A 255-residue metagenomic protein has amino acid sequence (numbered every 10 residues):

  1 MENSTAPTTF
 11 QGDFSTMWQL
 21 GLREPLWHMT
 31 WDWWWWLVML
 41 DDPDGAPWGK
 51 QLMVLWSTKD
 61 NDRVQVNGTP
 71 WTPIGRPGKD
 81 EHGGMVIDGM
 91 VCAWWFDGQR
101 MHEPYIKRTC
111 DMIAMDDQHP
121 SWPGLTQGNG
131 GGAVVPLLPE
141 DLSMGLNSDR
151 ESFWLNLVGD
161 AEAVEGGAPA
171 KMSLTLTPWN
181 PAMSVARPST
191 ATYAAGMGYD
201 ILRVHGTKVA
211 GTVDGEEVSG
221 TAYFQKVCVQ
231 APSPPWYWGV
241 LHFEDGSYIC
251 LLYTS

Functional and structural regions predicted by a protein language model:
M1-S255: Structured soluble/peripheral alpha/beta segments that form catalytic or ligand/cofactor-binding pockets
